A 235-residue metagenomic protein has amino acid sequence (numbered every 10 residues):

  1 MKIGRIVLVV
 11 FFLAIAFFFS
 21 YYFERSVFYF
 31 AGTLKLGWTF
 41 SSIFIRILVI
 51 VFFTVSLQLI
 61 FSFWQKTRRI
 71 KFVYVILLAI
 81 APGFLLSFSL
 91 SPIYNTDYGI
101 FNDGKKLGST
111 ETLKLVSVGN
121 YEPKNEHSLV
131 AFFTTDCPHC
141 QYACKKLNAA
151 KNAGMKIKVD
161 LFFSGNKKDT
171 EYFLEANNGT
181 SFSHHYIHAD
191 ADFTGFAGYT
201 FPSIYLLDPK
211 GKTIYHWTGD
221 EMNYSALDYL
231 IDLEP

Functional and structural regions predicted by a protein language model:
I6-S62: Membrane-embedded alpha-helical segments of integral membrane proteins
F61-V73: Membrane-interface helix-boundary motifs at transmembrane edges
K71-Y121: N-terminal "domain-start" segment that seeds a small globular fold
T112-V118, S181-A191, T218: Short acidic-hydrophobic, aromatic-tinged amphipathic segments that line or gate anion-handling sites
G119-Q141, L147, F162: Short active-site neighborhood of thiol/selenol oxidoreductases, capturing the structured segment around
A143-N177: Structural microenvironment flanking redox-active thiols in thiol-disulfide oxidoreductases
E175-P209: Short, internal strand/loop/helix patches that form the active-site neighborhood or redox-interaction surface
G195, Y199-P235: Non-catalytic, surface beta->alpha helical segment in thiol-disulfide oxidoreductase systems
